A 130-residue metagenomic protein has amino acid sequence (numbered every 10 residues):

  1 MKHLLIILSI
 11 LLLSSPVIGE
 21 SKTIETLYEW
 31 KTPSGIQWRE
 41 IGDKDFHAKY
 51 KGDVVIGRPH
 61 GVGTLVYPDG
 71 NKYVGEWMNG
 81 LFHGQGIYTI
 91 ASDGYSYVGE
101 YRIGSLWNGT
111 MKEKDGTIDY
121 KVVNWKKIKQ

Functional and structural regions predicted by a protein language model:
L4-S14: Sec-dependent N-terminal signal peptides
S15-Q130: Glycine/tyrosine- and acidic-biased, solvent-exposed loop/turn segments at the edges of beta-strands
